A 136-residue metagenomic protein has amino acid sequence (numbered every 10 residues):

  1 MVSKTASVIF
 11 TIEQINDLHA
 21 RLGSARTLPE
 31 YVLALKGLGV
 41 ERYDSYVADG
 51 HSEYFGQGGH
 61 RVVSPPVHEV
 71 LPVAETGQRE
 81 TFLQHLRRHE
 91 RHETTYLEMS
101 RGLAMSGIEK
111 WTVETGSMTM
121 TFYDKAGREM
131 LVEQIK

Functional and structural regions predicted by a protein language model:
M1, N16-D17, V67-P72: Charged, low-complexity surface segments at secondary-structure and domain boundaries
V2, Y43, V67-H68, E133-K136: Long, charge-rich, low-complexity intrinsically disordered regions
V2-Y31, K36-G37, G77-T94: Short, flexible domain-boundary/linker segments around small modular repeats
A25-G37, Y46, R91-M118: Short glycine-rich, low-complexity/disordered patches
E30-V70: Acidic (E/D-rich), amphipathic helical modules within compact regulatory domains
A48-D49, G56-G58, G116-S117, D124-G127: Short acidic-glycine loop/turn motifs at beta-strand connectors
V62-W111: Short, solvent-exposed interaction modules
F122-K136: Glycine-rich, aromatic-bearing surface loops/beta-hairpins
